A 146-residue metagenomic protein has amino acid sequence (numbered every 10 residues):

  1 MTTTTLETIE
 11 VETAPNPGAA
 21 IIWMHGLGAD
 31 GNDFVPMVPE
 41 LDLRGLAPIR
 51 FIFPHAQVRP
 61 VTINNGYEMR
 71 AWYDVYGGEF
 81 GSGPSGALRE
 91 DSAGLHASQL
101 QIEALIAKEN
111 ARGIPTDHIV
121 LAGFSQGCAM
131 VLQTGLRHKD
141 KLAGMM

Functional and structural regions predicted by a protein language model:
T2-D117: Serine-hydrolase catalytic machinery in alpha/beta-hydrolase-like enzymes
N110, P115-M146: Primarily recognizes the serine-hydrolase "nucleophile elbow" in alpha/beta-hydrolase and SGNH/GDSL folds
